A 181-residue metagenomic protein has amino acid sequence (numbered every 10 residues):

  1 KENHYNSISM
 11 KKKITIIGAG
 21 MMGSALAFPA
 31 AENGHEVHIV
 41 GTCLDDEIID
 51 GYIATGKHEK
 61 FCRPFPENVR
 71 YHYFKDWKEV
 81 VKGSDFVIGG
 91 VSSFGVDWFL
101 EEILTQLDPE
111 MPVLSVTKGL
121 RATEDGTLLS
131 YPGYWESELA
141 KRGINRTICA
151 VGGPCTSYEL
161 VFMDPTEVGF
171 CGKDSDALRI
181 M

Functional and structural regions predicted by a protein language model:
K1-S9: Short, Lys/Arg-enriched N-terminal segments with co-localized hydrophobic residues within the first ~10-30 amino acids
M10-R63, R70-K75, E102, T123: NAD(P)+-binding Rossmann beta1-loop-alpha1 motif at the extreme N-terminus of oxidoreductases
G18, G41, T117, G152 (+1 more regions): Short beta-strand/turn micro-motifs composed of small residues that flank or help shape donor/cofactor-binding pockets
M21, L44, K118-L120, C155 (+1 more regions): Short, glycine/serine-rich, charged loops/turns that create anion-binding and catalytic segments at active sites
I49, L128-G133, L178-R179: Short, surface-exposed alpha-helical segments at coil->helix boundaries
A54-E59, Y131-G133, T166-G169: Short, hinge-like loop/turn segments at secondary-structure boundaries
F74-K82, F86-P165: Rossmann-like NAD(P)(H) cofactor-binding subdomain of soluble oxidoreductases
M163-M181: Conserved anion/nucleotide-ligand pocket segment
